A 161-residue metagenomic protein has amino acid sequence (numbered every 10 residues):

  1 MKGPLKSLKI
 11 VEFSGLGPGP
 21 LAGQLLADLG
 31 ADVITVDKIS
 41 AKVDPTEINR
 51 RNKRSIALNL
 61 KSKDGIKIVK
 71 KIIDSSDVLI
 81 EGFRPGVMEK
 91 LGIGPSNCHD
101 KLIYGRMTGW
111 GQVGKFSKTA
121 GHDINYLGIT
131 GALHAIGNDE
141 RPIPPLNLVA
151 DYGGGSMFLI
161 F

Functional and structural regions predicted by a protein language model:
K2-S40: Conserved small-residue-rich beta-alpha loop and adjacent elements that most often cradle the phosphate/pyrophosphate
S7, S75-D77, H122: Local beta-strand N-terminus motif with an aromatic residue
V11, R50-C98: A structured beta-alpha segment of the ubiquitous adenosine-cofactor-binding alpha/beta core
E12, T35, E81-G82, Y104-R106: Hydrophobic residues in well-ordered beta-strands that form the structural core
G15, L60, R84-P85, T108-G109 (+1 more regions): Short glycine-/small-residue-rich Rossmann-like dinucleotide-binding loops
G19, K38, K70, L102-Y104: Ligand-binding pocket scaffold of soluble enzyme catalytic domains
L25, L29, K90-F161: Active-site-adjacent "lid/gating" segments in soluble enzymes
D28-L60: Glycine-rich phosphate-binding loop and adjoining beta1-alpha1-beta2 segment of Rossmann-like nucleotide-binding folds
